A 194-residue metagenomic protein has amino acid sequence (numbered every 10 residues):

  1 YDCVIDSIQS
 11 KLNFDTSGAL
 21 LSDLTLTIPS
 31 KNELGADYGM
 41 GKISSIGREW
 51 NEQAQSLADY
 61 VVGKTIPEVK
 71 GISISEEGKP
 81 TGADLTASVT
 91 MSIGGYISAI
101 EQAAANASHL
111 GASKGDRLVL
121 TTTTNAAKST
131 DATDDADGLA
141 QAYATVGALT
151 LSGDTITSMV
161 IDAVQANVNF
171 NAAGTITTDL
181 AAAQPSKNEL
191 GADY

Functional and structural regions predicted by a protein language model:
D2-D116, L120-Y194: Active-site- and interface-proximal helix/loop "cap" or "latch" segments in soluble metabolic and energy-transducing
